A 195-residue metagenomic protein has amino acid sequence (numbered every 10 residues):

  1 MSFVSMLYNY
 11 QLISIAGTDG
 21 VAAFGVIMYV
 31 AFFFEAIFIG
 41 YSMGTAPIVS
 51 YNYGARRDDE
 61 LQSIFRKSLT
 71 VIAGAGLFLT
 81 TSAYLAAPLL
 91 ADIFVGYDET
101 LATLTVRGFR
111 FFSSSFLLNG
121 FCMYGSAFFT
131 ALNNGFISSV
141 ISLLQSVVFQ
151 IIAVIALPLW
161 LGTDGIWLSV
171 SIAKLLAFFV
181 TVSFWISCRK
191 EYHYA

Functional and structural regions predicted by a protein language model:
S2-Y29, F33, Y51, L89-D98 (+1 more regions): Helix-terminus/linker motif at the lipid-water interface of multi-pass membrane proteins
F3-L7, L12, F33, I37 (+3 more regions): Hydrophobic faces of transmembrane alpha-helices in multi-pass small-molecule transporters and flippases across diverse
M6-Q11, F33, T81, Y124-F128 (+2 more regions): Alpha-helical transmembrane segments of multipass membrane proteins
L7-Y8, G20, T45, L104 (+3 more regions): Hydrophobic alpha-helical segments typical of transmembrane helices and their membrane-interface/capping positions
D19-G20, G135-I137, G162-T163: Membrane-helix interface segments
A23-T81, L85-A87, N119-I141: Small-residue-rich hydrophobic transmembrane alpha-helices
I39-S42, F112-A131, I137-V147, A153 (+1 more regions): Short runs within selected transmembrane alpha-helices of multi-pass transporters and secretion channels
V49-S115, A156-A195: Short alpha-helical transmembrane segments in multi-pass integral membrane proteins
